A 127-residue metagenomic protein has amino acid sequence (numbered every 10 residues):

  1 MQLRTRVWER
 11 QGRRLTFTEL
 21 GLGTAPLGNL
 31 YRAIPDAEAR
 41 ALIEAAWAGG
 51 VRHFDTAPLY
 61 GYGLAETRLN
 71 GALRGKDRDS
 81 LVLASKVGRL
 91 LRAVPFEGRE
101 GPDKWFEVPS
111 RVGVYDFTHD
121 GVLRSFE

Functional and structural regions predicted by a protein language model:
M1-V94: N-terminal binding-site loop/beta-alpha segment at the start of enzyme catalytic domains that lines or forms
R99-E127: Glycine/proline-rich, positively charged, aromatic-decorated active-site loop/lid region on the catalytic face
